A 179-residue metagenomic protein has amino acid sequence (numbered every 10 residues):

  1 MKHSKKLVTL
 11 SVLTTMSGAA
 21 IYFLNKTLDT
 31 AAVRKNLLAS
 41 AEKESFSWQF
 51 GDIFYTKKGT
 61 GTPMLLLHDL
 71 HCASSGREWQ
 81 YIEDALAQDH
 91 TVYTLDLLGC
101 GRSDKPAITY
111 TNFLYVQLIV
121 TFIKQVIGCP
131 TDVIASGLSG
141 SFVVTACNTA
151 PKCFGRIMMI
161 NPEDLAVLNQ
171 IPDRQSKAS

Functional and structural regions predicted by a protein language model:
K2-T27: Hydrophobic alpha-helical topogenic segments used for membrane insertion/localization
S45-K58: A short loop-to-beta-strand scaffold at the N-terminal edge of the catalytic core in hydrolase folds
K57-R102: Conserved HGGG/HGGXW glycine-rich cap/lid loop of the alpha/beta-hydrolase fold
G76-E78, S103-T109, L168-I171: Conserved catalytic-core motifs of eukaryotic protein kinase domains, centered on the activation segment
T94-I134: Active-site loop/oxyanion-hole signature of alpha/beta-hydrolase fold enzymes
V133-S136, I160: Short beta-strand immediately N-terminal to the catalytic nucleophile in serine-hydrolase-like folds
A135-V143: Gly/Ala-rich beta-loop-alpha elbow adjacent to hydrolase catalytic centers
T145-T149, F154-S179: Flexible "cap/lid" loop of the alpha/beta hydrolase fold
